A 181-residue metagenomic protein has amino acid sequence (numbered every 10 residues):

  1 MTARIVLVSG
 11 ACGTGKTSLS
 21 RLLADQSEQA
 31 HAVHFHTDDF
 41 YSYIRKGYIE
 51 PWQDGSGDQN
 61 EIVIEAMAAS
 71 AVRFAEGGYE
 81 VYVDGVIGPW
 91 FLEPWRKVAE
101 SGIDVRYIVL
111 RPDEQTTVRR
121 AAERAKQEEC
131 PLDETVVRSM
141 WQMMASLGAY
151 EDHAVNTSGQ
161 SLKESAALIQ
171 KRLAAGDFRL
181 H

Functional and structural regions predicted by a protein language model:
I5: Walker A (P-loop) ATP-phosphate-binding motif of ABC ATPase nucleotide-binding domains
V8: Hydrophobic anchor at the beta1->P-loop junction of P-loop NTPases
A11-C12: The conserved Walker
T17: Walker A/P-loop
R21-A66: Conserved substrate/cofactor phosphate-moiety recognition/catalytic segment in nucleotide-dependent phosphotransferases
Q59-G102: Glycine-rich phosphate-binding loop used to anchor ATP phosphates in small-molecule kinases, encompassing both
S101-A121, V155: Conserved phosphate-donor/acceptor-positioning beta-strand/loop module used by diverse small-molecule
K126-L168, L180-H181: Small-molecule kinase domains that catalyze NTP-dependent phosphoryl transfer to phosphate-bearing small molecules
